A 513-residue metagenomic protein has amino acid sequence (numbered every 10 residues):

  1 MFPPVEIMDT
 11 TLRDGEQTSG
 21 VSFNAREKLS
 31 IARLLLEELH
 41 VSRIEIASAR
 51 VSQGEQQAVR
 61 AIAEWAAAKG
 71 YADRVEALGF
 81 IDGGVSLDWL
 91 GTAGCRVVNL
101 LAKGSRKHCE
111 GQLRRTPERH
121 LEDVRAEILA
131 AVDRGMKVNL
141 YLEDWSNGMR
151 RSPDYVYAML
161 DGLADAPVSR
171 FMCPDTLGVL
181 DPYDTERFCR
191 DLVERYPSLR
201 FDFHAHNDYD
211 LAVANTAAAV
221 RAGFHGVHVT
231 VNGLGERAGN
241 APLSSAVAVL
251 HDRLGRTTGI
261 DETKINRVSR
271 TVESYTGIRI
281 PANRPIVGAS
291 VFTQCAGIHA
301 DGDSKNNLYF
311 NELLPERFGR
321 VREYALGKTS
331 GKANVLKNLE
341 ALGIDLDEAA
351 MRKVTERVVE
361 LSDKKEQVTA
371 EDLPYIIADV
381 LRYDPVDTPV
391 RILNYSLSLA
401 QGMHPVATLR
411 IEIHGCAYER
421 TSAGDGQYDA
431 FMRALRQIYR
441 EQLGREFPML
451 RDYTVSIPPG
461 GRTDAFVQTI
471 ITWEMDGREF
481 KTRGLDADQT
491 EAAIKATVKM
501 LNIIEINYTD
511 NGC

Functional and structural regions predicted by a protein language model:
F2-I7, R13-R43, E64-G70, G83-N139 (+2 more regions): Alpha/beta enzyme core
P4-T11, L250, L254-T421, G461-Q468: A mid-to-C-terminal "edge-of-domain" accessory segment
L12, S48-A49, F80-D82, A102-S105 (+6 more regions): Short, ordered loop/turn segments at secondary-structure junctions
Q17-T18, S22, E27-I31, L36 (+2 more regions): Non-catalytic terminal/interface segments that mediate subunit docking, oligomerization, and allosteric communication
R50-G70, V75-L78, D82-L87: N-terminal active-site wall of soluble small-molecule enzyme domains
C109, D175, H228-E236, A248-I260 (+3 more regions): Short beta-alpha connecting loops at secondary-structure transitions that line or flank enzyme active sites
L177-L180, D184-K305, Y309-N311: Catalytic alpha/beta core domains of metabolic enzymes, predominantly
E479-C513: Mixed-charge, glycine-accented linear interaction segment located at domain edges/termini
